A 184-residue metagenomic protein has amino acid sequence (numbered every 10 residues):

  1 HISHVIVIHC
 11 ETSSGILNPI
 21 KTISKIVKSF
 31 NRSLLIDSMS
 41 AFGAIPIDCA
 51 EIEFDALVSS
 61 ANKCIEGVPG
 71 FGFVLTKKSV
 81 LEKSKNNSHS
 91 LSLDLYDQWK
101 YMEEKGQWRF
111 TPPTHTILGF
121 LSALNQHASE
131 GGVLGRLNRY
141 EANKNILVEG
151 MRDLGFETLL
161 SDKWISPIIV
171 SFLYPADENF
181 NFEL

Functional and structural regions predicted by a protein language model:
H1-G43, A56: Active-site phosphate-binding strand-loop segment of PLP-dependent enzymes
T12-L17, F42-P46, E51, I65-V68 (+1 more regions): Short, well-ordered, mixed-charge alpha-helical segments that flank or form enzyme active sites
I16-P19, I45, E53, T116-G119 (+6 more regions): General structural feature for long, well-ordered alpha-helical segments within catalytic domains of soluble enzymes
A50-N62: Conserved active-site segment immediately N-terminal to the catalytic lysine that forms the internal aldimine
N62-E149: Active-site C-terminal subdomain of aminotransferase-like
E157-L184: Conserved PLP-binding catalytic core of the aspartate aminotransferase-like
